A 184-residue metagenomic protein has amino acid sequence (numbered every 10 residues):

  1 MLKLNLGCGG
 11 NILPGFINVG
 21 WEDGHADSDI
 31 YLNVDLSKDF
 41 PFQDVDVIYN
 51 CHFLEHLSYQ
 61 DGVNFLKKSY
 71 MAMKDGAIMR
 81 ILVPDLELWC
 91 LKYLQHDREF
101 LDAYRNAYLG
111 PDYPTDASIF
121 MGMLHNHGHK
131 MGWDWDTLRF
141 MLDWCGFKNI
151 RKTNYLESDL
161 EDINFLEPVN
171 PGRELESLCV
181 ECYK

Functional and structural regions predicted by a protein language model:
M1-L2, N11-P14, P114, L160-I163: Short amphipathic alpha-helical surface micro-motifs
K3-L91, V180-K184: Conserved SAM-binding loop
Y59-N64, K68-K74, I78-Y183: S-adenosyl-L-methionine-dependent methyltransferase catalytic module, highlighting the catalytic core
